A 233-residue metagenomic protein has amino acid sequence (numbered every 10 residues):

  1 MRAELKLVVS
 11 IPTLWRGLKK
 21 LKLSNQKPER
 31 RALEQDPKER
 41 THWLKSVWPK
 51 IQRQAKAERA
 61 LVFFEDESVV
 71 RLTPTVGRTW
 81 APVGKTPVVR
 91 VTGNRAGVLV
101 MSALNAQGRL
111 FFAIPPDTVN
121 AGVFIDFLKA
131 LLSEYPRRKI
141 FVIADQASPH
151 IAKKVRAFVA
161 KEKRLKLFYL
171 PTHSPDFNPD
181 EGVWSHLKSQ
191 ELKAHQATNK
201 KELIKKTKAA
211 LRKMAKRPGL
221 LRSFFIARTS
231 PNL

Functional and structural regions predicted by a protein language model:
M1, L14, D66-S68, S102-A103 (+5 more regions): Generic structural signal for small/hydrophobic residues in well-ordered secondary structure, especially within
M1-Q35, L61, S68-V70: Conserved short alpha-helical interface segments
E4-K6, R71, T118-V119, V142-R156 (+1 more regions): Acidic, metal-coordinating catalytic cores used for nucleic-acid/nucleotide bond scission and strand-transfer chemistry
L5-V8, P12, H42-K129, R228 (+1 more regions): Extended, low-complexity cationic-aromatic segments
I11-T13, E58-V62, D180-L233: C-terminal anion-handling pockets and recognition modules
E29-R30, K85-G93, K163-G182, H195-Q196: RNase H-like polynucleotidyl transferase catalytic core
P37, A144-Q146, F168-Q190, L203: RNase H-like two-metal-ion nuclease catalytic core shared by retroviral integrases and related mobile-element nucleases
V62, F141-V142: Hydrophobic "anchor" residues on beta-strands that sit immediately upstream of conserved functional sites
